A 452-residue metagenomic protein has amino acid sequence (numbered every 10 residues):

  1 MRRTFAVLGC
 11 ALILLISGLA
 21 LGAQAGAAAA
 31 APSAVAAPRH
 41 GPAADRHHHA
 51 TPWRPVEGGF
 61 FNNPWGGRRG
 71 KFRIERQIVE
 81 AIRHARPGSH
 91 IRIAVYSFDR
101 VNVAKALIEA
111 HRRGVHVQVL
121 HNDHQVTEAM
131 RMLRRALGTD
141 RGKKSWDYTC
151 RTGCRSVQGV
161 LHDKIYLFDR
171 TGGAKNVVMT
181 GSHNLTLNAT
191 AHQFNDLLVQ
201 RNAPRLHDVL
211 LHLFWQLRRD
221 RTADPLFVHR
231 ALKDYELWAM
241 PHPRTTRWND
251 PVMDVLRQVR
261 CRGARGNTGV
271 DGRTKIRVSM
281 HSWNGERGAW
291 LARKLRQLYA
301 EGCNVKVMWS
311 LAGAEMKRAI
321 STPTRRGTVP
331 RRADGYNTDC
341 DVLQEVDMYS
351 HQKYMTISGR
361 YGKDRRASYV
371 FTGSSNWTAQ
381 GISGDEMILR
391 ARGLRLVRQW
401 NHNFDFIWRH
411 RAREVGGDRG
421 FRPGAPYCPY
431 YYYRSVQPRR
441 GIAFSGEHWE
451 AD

Functional and structural regions predicted by a protein language model:
M1-A36: Secretory targeting and sorting signals
A27-H47, R434-R440: Composition-driven, intrinsically disordered low-complexity tracts enriched in small residues
G41-R86, S97-G272, M308-S368, G373-S375 (+2 more regions): HKD-type phospholipase D/PLD-like phosphodiesterase module
I91: Active-site microenvironments that recognize anionic phosphate/pyrophosphate groups
A94, L120, S279: Conserved beta-strand segments of the P-loop GTPase G domain that flank and frequently precede/overlap
Y96-R100, S282-G285: Gly/Ser/Thr-rich loops at beta-strand to alpha-helix junctions that form or flank small-molecule/cofactor-binding
H183, G359-R360, R365-D452: Long, C-terminal catalytic modules of enzymes
L256, R262-E301, V307-S310: Long, repeat-rich segments with strong aromatic
